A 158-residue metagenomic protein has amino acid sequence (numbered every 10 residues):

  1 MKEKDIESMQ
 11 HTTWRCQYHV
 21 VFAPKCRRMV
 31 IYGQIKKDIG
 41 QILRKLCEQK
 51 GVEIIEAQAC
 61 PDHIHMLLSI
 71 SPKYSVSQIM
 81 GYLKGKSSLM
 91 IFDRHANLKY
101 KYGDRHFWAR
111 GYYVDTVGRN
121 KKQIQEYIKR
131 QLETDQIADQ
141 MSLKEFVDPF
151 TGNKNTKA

Functional and structural regions predicted by a protein language model:
M1-A158: Basic nucleic-acid-binding interfaces
